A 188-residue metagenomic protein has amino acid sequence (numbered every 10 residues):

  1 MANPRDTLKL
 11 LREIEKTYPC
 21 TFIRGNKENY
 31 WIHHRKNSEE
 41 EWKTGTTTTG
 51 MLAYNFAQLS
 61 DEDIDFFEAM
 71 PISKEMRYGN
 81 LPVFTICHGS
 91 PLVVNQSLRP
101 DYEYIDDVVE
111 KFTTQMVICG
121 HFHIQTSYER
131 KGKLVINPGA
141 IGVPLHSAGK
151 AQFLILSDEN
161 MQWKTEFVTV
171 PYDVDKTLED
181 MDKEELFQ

Functional and structural regions predicted by a protein language model:
M1-A2, K27-I32, L92, M116-E129 (+1 more regions): Active-site environment of divalent metal-dependent phosphoester hydrolases
M1-A57, D61: Core catalytic region of metal-dependent phosphoesterases/phosphodiesterases, especially metallo-beta-lactamase-like
T21-N26, C87, M116-H123, V135-G139: Active-site neighborhood of phospho(di)ester-bond hydrolases with catalytic His/Asp-centered motifs
W42-T46, N80-F112, P144: Active-site-proximal segments of metal-dependent phosphoesterases and phosphodiesterases across multiple
T47-V83: Metallo-beta-lactamase
S73-E75, I86, S127, F153-I155: Conserved hydrophobic/aromatic beta-strand scaffold that supports enzyme active sites
Y128-Q188: Acidic, His/Gly-rich catalytic cores of divalent-metal-dependent hydrolytic chemistry
